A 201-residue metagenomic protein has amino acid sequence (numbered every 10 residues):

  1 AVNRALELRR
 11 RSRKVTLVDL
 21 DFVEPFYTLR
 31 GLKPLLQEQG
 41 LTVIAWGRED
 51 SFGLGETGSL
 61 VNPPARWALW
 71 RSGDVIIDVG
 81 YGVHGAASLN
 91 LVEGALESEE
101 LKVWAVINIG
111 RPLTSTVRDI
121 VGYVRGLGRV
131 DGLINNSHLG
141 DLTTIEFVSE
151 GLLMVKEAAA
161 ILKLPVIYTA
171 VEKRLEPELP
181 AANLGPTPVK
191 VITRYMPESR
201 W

Functional and structural regions predicted by a protein language model:
R4-T57: N-terminal phosphate/diphosphate-binding loop that engages ATP/GTP or pyrophosphate donors across diverse enzyme folds
W46-G53, G73-S88: Switch II (G3) loop of P-loop NTPases
T57-W67, I77: Cytosolic-facing regulatory segments adjacent to core modules
R66, L179-W201: N-terminal regions of ATP-driven nucleic-acid and macromolecular assemblies, encompassing P-loop NTP-binding domains
A68-V75, E99: Glycine-rich phosphate-binding loop signature in dinucleotide/nucleotide-binding domains
G82-P186: Conserved catalytic-core segment of NTP-binding enzymes
